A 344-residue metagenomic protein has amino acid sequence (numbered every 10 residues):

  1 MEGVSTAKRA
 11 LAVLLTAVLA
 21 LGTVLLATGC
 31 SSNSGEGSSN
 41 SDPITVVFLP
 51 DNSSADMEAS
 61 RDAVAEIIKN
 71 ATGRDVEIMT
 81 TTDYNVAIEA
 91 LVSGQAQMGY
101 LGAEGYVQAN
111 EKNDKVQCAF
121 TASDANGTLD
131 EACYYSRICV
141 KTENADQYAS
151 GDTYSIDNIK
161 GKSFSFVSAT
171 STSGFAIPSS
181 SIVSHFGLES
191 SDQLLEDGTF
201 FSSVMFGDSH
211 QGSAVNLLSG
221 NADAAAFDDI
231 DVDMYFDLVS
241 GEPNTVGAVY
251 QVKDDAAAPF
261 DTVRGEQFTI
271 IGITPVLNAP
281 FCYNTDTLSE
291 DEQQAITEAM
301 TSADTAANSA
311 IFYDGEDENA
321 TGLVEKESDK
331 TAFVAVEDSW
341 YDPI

Functional and structural regions predicted by a protein language model:
L25-G29: C-terminal motif of bacterial Sec signal peptides marking the signal peptidase cleavage site
S31-N33: Bacterial signal peptide processing site
S38-S53, R74-T80, K162-S165: Short, well-ordered beta-strand elements
S41-I44, F48, N52-A63, T287-I344: An extracytoplasmic/periplasmic, membrane-proximal ligand-sensing/linker region
F48-P50, T82-Y84, Q95-V107, E111-K115 (+4 more regions): Beta->alpha turn/N-cap motifs
P50, C133-A149, G272-E290: A bilobed periplasmic-binding-protein/Venus flytrap-type ligand-binding module shared by bacterial periplasmic
A122-F186: A conserved helix-loop-strand patch within extracytoplasmic ligand-binding domains of the periplasmic binding
S171-S289: Pocket-lining segment of extracytoplasmic ligand-binding domains
